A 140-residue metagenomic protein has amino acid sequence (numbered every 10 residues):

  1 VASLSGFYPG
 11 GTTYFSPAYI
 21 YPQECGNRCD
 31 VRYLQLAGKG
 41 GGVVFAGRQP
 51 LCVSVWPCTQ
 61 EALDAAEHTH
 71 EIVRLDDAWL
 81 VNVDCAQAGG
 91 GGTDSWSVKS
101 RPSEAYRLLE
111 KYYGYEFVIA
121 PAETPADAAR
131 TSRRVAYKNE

Functional and structural regions predicted by a protein language model:
V1-E140: Beta-strand/loop-rich accessory regions of lumenal/periplasmic or secreted enzymes, predominantly carbohydrate-active
